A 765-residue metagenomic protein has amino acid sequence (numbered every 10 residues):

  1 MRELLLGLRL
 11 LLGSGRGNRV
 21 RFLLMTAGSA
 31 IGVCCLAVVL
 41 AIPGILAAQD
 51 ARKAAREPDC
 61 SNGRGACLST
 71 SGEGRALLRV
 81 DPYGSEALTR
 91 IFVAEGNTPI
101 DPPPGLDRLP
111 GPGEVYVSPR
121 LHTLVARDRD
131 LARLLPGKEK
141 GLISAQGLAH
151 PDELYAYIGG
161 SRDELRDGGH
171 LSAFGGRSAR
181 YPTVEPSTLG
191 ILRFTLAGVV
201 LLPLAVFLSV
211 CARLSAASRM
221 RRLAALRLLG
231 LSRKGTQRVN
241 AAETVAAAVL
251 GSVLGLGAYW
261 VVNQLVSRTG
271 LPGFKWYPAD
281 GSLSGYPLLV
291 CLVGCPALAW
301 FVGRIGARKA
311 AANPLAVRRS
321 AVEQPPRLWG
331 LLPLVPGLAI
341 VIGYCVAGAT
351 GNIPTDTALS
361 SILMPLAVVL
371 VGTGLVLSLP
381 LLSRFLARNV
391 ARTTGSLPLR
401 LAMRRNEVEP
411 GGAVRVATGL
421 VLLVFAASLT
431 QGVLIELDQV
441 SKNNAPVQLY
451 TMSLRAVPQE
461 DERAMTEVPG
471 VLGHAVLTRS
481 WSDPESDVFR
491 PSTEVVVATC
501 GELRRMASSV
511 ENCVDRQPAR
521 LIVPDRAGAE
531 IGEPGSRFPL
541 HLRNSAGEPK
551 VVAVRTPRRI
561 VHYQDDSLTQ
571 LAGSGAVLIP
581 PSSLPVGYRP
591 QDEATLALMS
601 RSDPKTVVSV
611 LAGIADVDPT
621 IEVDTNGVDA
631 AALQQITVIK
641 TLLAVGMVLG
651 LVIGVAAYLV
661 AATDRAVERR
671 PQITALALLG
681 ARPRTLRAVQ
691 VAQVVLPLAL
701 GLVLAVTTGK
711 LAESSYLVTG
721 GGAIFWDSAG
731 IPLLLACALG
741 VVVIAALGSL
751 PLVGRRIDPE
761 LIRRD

Functional and structural regions predicted by a protein language model:
M1-V33, G330, L381-V424, E760 (+1 more regions): N-terminal Sec/SRP start-transfer signal
G17-L46, T188-R219, T244-A258, G294 (+8 more regions): Hydrophobic alpha-helical transmembrane segments of multi-pass inner-membrane transport and secretion
I31-E73, S267-L271, G348-A358, I362 (+4 more regions): Alpha-helical transmembrane segments
A37, P43-S172, E436-K640: Nucleotide-cofactor and metal-assisted catalytic machinery
A51, A55, R221-L228, A312-L315 (+5 more regions): Short amphipathic alpha-helical coupling elements at transmembrane boundaries
A241-S378: Hydrophobic alpha-helical segments
L256-P287, A349-I362, L704-V743, L747-R764: Short helix-loop junctions at transmembrane helix boundaries
